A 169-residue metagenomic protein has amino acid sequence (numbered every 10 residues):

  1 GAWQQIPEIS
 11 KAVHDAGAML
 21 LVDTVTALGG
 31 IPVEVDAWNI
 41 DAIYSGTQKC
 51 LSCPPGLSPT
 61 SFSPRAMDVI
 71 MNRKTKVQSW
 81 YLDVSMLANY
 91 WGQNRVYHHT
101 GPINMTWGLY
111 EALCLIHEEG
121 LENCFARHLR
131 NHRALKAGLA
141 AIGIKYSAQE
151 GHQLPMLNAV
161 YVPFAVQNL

Functional and structural regions predicted by a protein language model:
G1-W3, L28-P32, A37, L51-P54 (+1 more regions): Short, well-ordered, mixed-charge alpha-helical segments that flank or form enzyme active sites
A2-Q5, I31, N39, M105-G108 (+5 more regions): General structural feature for long, well-ordered alpha-helical segments within catalytic domains of soluble enzymes
W3-V35: Catalytic PLP-binding core of fold-type I/II PLP enzymes
L20-T24, I43-G46, C53: General beta-strand structural signal in soluble alpha/beta enzymes
D36-Q48, S58: Conserved active-site segment immediately N-terminal to the catalytic lysine that forms the internal aldimine
Q48-A137, A141: Active-site C-terminal subdomain of aminotransferase-like
K145-L169: Conserved PLP-binding catalytic core of the aspartate aminotransferase-like
